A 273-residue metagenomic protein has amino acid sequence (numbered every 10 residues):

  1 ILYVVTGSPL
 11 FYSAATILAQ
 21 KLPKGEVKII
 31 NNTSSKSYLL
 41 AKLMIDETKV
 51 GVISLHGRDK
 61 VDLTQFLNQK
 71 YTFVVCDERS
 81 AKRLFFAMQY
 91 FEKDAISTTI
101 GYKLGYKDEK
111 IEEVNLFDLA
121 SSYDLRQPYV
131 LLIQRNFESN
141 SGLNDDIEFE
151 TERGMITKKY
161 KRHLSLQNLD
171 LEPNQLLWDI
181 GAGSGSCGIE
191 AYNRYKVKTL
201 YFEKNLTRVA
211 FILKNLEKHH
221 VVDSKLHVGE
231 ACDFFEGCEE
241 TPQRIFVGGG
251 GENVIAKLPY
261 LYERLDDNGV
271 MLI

Functional and structural regions predicted by a protein language model:
L2-Y3, K70-Y71, E240-G249, V270: Short SAM/SAH-binding signature in class I
T6-Q69, C232: Class I SAM-dependent methyltransferase SAM-binding "motif I" and its flanking Rossmann-like core
Y71-R153: A contiguous loop/helix-start segment that scaffolds small-molecule binding in enzyme catalytic cores
K158-P173: Conserved alpha-helix/loop element of class I SAM-dependent methyltransferases that forms part of the SAM/SAH-binding
N174-G183: Conserved class I S-adenosyl-L-methionine
S184-K196: Conserved SAM-binding loop of SAM-dependent methyltransferases across substrates and taxa, primarily the Class I
F202-F246, N253: S-adenosyl-L-methionine
L258-V270: A short glycine-rich, Lys/Arg-flanked "PGG" loop and its adjoining helix->strand segment in the class I
